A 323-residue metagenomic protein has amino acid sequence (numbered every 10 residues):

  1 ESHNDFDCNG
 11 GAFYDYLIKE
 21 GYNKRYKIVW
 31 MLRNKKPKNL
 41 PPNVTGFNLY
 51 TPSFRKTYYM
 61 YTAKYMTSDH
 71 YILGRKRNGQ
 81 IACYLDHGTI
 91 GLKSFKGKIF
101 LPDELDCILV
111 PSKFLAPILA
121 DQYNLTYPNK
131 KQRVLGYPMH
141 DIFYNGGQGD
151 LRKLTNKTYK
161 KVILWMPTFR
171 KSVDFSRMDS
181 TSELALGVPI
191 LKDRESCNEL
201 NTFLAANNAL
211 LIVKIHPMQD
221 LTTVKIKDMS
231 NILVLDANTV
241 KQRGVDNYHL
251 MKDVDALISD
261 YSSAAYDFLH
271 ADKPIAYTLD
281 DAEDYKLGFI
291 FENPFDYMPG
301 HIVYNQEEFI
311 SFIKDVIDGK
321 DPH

Functional and structural regions predicted by a protein language model:
E1-N145: Active-site and donor-binding regions of nucleotide-sugar-utilizing enzymes
D7-Y16, P138-D228, V303-N305, D318: Conserved catalytic-core segment of nucleotide-activated headgroup transferases in glycan assembly
G21-I28, N207-L211, I232-V234: A generic structural motif
V29, T67, C83-Y84, C107-L109 (+6 more regions): Hydrophobic/aromatic beta-strand patches that form the interior of the parallel beta-sheet core in alpha/beta enzyme
N48-A63, M218-S263, A271: Donor nucleotide-activated moiety binding/catalytic core segment of transferases that use nucleotide-activated donors
Y58-Y59, L101, N156, F203 (+1 more regions): Structural alpha-helical scaffold elements that stabilize or flank donor/cofactor-binding regions in carbohydrate
M66-D86, I90-K93, Q242-L287: A donor-sugar binding/catalytic signature common to diverse glycosyltransferases and related nucleotide-sugar
P102, K225-L233, S263-H323: Catalytic binding pocket for nucleotide-activated donors in carbohydrate/polymer assembly enzymes
